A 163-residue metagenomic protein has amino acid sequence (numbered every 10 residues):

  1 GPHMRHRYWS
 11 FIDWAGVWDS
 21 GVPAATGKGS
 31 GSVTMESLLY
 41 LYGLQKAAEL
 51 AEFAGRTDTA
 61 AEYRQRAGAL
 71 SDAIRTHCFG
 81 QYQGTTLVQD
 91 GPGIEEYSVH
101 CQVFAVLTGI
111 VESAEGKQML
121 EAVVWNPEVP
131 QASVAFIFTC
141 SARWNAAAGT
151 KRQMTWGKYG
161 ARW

Functional and structural regions predicted by a protein language model:
G1-W163: Active-site core of glycosidic bond-cleaving carbohydrate-active enzymes
